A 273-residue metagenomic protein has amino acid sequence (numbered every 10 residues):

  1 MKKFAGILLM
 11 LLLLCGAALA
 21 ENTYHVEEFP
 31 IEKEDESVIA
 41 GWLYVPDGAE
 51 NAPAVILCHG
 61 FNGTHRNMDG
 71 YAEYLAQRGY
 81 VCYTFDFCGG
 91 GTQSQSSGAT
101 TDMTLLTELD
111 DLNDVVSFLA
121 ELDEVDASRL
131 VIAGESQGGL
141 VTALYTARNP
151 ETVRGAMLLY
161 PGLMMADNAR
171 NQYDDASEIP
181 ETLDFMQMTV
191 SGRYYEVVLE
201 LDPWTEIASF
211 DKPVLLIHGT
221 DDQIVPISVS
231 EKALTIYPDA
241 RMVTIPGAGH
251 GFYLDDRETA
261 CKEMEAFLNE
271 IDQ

Functional and structural regions predicted by a protein language model:
E21-G48: N-terminal cap/lid segment of alpha/beta-hydrolase-fold proteins
F61-E73, F87: The serine-hydrolase catalytic nucleophile loop
N67, D102-D123: Alpha/beta-hydrolase active-site loop
Y74-Q95: Conserved alpha/beta-hydrolase
V125-E135: Alpha/beta-hydrolase fold nucleophile elbow
L144-R193: Hydrolase active-site cap/lid region
F210, L216-H218, D222: Short beta-strand/loop motif that positions the catalytic acidic residue of the alpha/beta-hydrolase fold
A248-E258: Catalytic histidine-centered segment of alpha/beta-hydrolase-like enzymes
